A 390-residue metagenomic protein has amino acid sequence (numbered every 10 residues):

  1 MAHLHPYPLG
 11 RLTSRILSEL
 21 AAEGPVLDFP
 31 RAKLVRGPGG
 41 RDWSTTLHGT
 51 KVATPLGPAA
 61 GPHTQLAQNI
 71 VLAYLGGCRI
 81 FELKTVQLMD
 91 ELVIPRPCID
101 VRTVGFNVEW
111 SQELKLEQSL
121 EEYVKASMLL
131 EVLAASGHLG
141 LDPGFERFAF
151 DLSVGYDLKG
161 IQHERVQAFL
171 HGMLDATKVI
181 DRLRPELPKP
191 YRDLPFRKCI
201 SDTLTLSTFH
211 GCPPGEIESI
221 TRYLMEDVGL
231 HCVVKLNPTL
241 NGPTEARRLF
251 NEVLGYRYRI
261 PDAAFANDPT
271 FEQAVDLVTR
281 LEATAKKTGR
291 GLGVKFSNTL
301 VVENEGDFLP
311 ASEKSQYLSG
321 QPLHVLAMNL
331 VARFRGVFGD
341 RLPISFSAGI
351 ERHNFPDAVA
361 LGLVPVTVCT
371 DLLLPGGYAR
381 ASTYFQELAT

Functional and structural regions predicted by a protein language model:
A2-V35, G39-G40, S44, G57-G291 (+1 more regions): Active-site entrance/lid segments in N-terminal catalytic domains of soluble metabolic enzymes
K51-G57, G289-L292, F334-S347: Short beta-strand/loop segments at the ligand-binding rim of alpha/beta enzyme cores
A60-H63, N298-L300, L342-F355: Glycine-rich beta-to-alpha transition loops that act as phosphate-gripper elements at the mouths of alpha/beta enzyme
A67-L75, S219-R222, G349-V368: Catalytic cores of alpha/beta
G77-D90, P238, D357-Y384: Glycine-rich phosphate-binding active-site loops on the catalytic face of alpha/beta enzymes
E91-V108, A311-S312, L374-T390: C-terminal helical cap(s) of enzyme catalytic domains, especially alpha/beta-barrels
D227, P365, Q386-T390: Iron-sulfur (Fe-S) cluster-binding modules
K314-I344: Generic long, charged, amphipathic alpha-helical segments
